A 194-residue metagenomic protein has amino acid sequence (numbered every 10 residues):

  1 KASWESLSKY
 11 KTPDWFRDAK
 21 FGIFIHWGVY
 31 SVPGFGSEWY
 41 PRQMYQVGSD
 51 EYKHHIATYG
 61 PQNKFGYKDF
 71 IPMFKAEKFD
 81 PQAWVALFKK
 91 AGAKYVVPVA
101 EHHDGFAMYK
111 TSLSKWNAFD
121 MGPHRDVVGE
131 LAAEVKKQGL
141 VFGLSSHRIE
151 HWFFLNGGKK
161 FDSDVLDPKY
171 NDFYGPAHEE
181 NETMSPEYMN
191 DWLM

Functional and structural regions predicted by a protein language model:
K1-M194: Mature catalytic domains of secreted/periplasmic carbohydrate-active enzymes
